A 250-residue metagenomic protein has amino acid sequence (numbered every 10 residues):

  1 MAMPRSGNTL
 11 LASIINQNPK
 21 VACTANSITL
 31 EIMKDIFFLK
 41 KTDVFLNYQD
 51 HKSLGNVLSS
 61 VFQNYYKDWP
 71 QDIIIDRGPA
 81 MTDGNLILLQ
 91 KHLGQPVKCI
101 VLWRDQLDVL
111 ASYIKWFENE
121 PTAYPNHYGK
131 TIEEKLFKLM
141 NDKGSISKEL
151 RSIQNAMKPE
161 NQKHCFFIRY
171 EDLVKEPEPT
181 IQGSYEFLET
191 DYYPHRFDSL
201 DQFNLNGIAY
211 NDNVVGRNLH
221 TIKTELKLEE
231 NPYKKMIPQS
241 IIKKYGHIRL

Functional and structural regions predicted by a protein language model:
M1-F62, D68, F203-G207: PAPS-dependent sulfotransferase catalytic core
I15, Y65, L89-Q90, S184 (+2 more regions): Broad structural signal for hydrophobic residues in well-ordered alpha-helices, predominantly aliphatic
N26-L30, L102-Q106, F197, D201: A short, structured active-site edge motif that brings together acidic residues
E31-D35, L173, G246-L250: C-terminal/domain-terminus segments
D76-H195, I208-N218: PAPS-dependent sulfotransferase catalytic domain
L226-L250: C-terminal accessory extensions appended to soluble enzyme cores
